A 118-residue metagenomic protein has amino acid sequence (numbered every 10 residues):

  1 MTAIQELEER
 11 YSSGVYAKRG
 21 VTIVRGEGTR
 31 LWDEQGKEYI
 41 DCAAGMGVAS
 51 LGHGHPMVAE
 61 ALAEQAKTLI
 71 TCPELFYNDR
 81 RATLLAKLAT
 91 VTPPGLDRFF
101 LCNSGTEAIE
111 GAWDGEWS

Functional and structural regions predicted by a protein language model:
M1-E27, L75: Active-site-adjacent loop/helix segments that line or gate small-molecule/cofactor pockets in enzymes
T2, Y16, V24, D33 (+2 more regions): Generic detector of short alpha-helix boundary/capping microenvironments and adjacent low-complexity segments
I4-E6, Y11-S13, R30-L31, R81-T83 (+1 more regions): Short amphipathic alpha-helical surface micro-motifs
L7, R30, Q35-E38, M57 (+1 more regions): Residue-level detector of alpha-helical secondary structure
Y16, G28-R30, G47, G54: Compositionally biased, intrinsically disordered low-complexity regions
G20-C42: Active-site and channel-lining beta-strand-loop segments that bind or position nucleotide-derived/phosphorylated
Y39-S118: Glycine-rich loop-to-alpha-helix module at the N-terminal edge of alpha/beta enzyme cores
